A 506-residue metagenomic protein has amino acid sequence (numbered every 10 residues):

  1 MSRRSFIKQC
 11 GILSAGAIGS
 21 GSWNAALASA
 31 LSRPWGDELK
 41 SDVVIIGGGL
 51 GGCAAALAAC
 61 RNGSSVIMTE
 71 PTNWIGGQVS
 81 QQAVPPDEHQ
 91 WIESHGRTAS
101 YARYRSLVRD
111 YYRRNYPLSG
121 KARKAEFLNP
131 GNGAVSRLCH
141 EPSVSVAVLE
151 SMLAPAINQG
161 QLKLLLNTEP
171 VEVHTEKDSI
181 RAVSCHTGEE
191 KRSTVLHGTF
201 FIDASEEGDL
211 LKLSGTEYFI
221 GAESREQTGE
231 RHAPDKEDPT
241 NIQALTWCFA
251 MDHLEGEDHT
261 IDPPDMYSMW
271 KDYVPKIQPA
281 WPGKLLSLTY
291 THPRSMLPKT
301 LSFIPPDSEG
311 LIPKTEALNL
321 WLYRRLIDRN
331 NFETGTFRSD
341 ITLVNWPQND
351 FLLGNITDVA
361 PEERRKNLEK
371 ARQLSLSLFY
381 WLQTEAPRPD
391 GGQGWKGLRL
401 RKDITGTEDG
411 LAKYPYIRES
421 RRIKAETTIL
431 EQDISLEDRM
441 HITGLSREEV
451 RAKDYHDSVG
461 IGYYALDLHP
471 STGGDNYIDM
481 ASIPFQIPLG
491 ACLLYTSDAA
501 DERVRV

Functional and structural regions predicted by a protein language model:
M1, G21-L50, C60-R61: C-terminal segment of N-terminal export signals and the immediately downstream linker at the start of the mature
F6-A28: N-terminal export signals
L39, I46-A54, A58-N62, T69-W74 (+3 more regions): Active-site-adjacent structural elements in enzyme catalytic domains
S64-S65, E70-T168, E172, Q243-F249: Conserved N-terminal/central alpha/beta ligand/cofactor-binding core
L166-N167, E189-F200, A204-S497: Flavin (FAD/FMN)-binding glycine-rich loop and adjacent Rossmann-like elements that form
E176-T194: Conserved beta-strand-loop-beta-strand element in the redox core of flavoprotein oxidoreductases
Y495-V506: Single conserved hydrophobic/aromatic residue that forms the stacking wall/gate of nucleotide- or nucleobase-binding
